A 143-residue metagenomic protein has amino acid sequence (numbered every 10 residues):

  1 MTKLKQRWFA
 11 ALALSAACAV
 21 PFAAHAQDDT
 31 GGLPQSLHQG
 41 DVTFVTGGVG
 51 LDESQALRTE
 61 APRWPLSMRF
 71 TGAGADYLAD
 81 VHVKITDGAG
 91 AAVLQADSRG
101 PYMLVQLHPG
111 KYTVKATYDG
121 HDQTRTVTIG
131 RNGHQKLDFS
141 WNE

Functional and structural regions predicted by a protein language model:
T2-L12: Bacterial N-terminal signal peptides that target proteins for export
C18-A23: N-terminal signal peptide c-region/cleavage motif recognized by signal peptidases
H25-V81, Y118-E143: Primarily secretory-pathway and cell-envelope proteins
H82-A92: Short amphipathic beta-strand segments in non-cytosolic proteins
V93-S98, I129: Short beta-strand segments within Ig-like beta-sandwich modules, predominantly Fibronectin type-III
G100-Q106: Short, surface-exposed beta-strand/beta-hairpin micro-motifs centered on an aromatic residue
H108-P109, R131: Surface-exposed loops/turns
G110-A116: A short tyrosine-centered beta-strand micro-motif
